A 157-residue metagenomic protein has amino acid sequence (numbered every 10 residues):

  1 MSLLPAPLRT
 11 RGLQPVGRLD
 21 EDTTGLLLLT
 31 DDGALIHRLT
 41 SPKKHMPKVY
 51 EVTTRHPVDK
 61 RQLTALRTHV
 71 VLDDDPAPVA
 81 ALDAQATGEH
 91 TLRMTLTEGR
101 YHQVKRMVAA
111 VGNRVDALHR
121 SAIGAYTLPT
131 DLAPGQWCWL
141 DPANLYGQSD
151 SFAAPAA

Functional and structural regions predicted by a protein language model:
M1-A157: Basic, flexible Lys/Arg- and Gly-enriched helix-loop patches that mediate nucleic-acid binding at interfaces with rRNA
